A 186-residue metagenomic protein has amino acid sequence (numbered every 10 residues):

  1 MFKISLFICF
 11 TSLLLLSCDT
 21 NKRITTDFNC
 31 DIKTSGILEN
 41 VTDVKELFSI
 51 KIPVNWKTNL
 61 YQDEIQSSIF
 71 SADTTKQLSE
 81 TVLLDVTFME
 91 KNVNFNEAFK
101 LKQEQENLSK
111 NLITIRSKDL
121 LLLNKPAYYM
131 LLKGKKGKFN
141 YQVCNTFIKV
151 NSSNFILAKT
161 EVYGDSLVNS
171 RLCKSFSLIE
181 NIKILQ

Functional and structural regions predicted by a protein language model:
M1-C18: Sec-dependent bacterial lipoprotein signal peptides
L16-T75, F139, S152, K159-Q186: N-terminal targeting sequences that direct proteins away from the cytosol to non-cytosolic compartments
D43-K45, S79, K125-A127: Extracytoplasmic
I52, E80, P126, V143 (+1 more regions): Residues that flank catalytic or metal-binding motifs in active/ligand-binding sites
S67-A98: A short acidic-to-branched-hydrophobic micro-motif
E90, G134-K136, G164: Beta-strand elements of well-folded, non-transmembrane domains
L101-V150: Signature of long, low-cysteine stretches enriched in small and polar/charged residues
Y129, I156-K159: Structural recognition of the beta-strand scaffold that forms the well-ordered cores of secreted hydrolase catalytic
